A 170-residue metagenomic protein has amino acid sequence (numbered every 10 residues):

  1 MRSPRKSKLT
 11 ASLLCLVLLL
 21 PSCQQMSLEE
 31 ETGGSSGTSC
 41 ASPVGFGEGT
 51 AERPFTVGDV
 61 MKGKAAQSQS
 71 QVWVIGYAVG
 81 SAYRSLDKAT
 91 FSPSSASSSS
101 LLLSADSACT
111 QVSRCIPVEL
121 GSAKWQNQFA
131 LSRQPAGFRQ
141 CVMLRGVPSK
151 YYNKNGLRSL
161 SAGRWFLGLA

Functional and structural regions predicted by a protein language model:
R2-L13: Bacterial N-terminal signal peptides that target proteins for export
L19-S22: C-terminal motif of bacterial Sec signal peptides marking the signal peptidase cleavage site
Q24-A170: OB-fold single-stranded nucleic acid-binding module
